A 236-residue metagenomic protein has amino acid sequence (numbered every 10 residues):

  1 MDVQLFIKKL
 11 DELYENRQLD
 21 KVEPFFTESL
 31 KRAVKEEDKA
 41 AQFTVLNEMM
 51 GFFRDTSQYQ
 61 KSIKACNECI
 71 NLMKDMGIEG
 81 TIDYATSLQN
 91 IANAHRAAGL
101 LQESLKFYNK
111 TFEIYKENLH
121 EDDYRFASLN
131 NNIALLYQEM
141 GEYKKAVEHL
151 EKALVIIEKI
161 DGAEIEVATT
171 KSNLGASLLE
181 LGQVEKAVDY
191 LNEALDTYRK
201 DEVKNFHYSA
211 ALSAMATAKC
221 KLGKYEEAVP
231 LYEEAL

Functional and structural regions predicted by a protein language model:
M1-G77: Flexible inter-repeat linkers and adjacent short helices within tandem amphipathic alpha-helical repeat scaffolds
I7-E15, F43-D55, I82-A97, F112 (+3 more regions): Conserved alpha-helical positions within TPR/SEL1-like repeat arrays
L30-K31, I70-D75, F112-E117, K152-K159 (+2 more regions): Amphipathic alpha-helical segments of tetratricopeptide repeats
K35-D38, D75-E79, E117-E121, K159-A163 (+1 more regions): Short coil/turn linkers that connect adjacent helices within long alpha-helical scaffolds, especially alpha-solenoid
I82, E227-L236: Low-complexity/repetitive intrinsically disordered segments
K144-A146, G182-K186, K200, G223: Extended non-membrane alpha-helical scaffolds
